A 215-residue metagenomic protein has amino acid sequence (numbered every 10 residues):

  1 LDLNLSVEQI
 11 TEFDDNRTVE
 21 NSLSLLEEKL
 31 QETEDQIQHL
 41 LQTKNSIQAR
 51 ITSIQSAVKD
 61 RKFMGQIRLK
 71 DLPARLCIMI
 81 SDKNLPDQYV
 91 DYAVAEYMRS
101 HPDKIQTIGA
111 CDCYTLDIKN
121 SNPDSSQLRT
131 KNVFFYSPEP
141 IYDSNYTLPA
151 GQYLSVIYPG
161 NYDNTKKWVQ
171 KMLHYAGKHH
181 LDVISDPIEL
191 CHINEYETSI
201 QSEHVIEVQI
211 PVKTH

Functional and structural regions predicted by a protein language model:
L1-E12: Short, positively charged
E12-H215: A solvent-exposed interaction/effector surface
